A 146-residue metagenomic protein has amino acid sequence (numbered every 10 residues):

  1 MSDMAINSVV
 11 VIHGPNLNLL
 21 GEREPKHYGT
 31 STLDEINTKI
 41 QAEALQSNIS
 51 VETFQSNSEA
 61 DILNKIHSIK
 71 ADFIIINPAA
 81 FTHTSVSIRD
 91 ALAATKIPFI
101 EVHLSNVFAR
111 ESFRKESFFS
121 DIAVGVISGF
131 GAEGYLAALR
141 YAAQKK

Functional and structural regions predicted by a protein language model:
A5-V9: Extreme N-terminal starter segment of soluble prokaryotic enzymes
V10-N16, L104-F118: Mobile beta-alpha loop/short-helix "lid" or hinge segments that flank ligand
L20-D34: Glycine- and acidic-residue-enriched helix-capping/strand-helix junction motifs
I40-S68, R89, T95, I100: Nucleotide and nucleotide-moiety/phosphate-recognizing core
N57-S58, A80, F130: Short beta->alpha linker loops
S68-I74: Short acidic/histidine-rich motifs immediately flanking catalytic phosphotransfer sites in two-component signaling
I74-F108: Mid-chain, well-packed structural core segment of small domains
A109-K146: Short, glycine-/small-residue-rich phosphate/pyrophosphate-handling segment
